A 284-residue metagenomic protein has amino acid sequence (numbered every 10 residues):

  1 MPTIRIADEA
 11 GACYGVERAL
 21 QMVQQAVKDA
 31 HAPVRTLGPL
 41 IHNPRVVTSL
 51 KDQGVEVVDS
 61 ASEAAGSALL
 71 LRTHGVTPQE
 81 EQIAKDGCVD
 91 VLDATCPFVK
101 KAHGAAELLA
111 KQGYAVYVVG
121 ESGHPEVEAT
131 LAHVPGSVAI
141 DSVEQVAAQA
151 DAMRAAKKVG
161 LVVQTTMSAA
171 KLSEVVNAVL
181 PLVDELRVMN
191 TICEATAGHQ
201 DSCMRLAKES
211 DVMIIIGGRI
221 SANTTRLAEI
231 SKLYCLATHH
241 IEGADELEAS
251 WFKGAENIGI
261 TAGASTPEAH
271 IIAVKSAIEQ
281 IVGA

Functional and structural regions predicted by a protein language model:
M1-A284: The feature marks the mature, well-folded catalytic cores of soluble enzymes
